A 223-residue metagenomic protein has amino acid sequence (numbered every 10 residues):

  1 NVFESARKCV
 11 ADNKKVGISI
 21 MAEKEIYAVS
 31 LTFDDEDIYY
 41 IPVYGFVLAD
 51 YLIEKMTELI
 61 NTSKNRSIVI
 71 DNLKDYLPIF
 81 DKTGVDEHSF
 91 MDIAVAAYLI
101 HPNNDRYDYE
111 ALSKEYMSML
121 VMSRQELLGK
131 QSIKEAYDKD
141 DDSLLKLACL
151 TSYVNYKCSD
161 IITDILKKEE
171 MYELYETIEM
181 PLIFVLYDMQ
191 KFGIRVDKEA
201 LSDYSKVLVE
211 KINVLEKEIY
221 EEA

Functional and structural regions predicted by a protein language model:
N1-E115: Conserved RNase H-like, two-metal-ion catalytic cores of nucleic-acid enzymes
D81, L112, M122-A223: Mixed-charge, glycine-rich, non-catalytic linkers/tails in nucleic-acid processing enzymes
